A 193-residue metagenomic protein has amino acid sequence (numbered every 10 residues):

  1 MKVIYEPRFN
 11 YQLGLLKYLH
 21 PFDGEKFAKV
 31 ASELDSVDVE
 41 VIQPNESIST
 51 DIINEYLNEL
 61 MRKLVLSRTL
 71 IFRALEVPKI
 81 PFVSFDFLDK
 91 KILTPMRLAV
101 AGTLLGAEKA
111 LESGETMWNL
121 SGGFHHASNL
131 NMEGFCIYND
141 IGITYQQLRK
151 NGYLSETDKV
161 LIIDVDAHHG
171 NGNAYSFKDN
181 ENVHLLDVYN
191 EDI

Functional and structural regions predicted by a protein language model:
M1-I193: HDAC/HDAC-like amidohydrolase catalytic core signature
